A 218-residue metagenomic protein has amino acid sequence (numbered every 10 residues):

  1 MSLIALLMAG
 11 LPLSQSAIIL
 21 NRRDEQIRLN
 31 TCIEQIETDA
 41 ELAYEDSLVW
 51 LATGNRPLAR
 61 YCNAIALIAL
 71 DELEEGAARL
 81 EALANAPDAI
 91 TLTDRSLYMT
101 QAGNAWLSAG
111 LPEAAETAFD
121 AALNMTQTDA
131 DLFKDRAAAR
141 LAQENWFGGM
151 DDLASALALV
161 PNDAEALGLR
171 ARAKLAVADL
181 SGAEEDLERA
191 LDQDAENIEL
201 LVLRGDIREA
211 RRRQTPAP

Functional and structural regions predicted by a protein language model:
L7-C62, A77: N-terminal leader/linker segments that initiate helical-solenoid repeat arrays
E25, P57-L58, T91, S96 (+4 more regions): Helix-start (N-cap) detector for alpha-helical repeat units in TPR-like alpha-solenoids, especially tetratricopeptide
C32-I33, I65, N104, A138 (+2 more regions): Residue-level recognition of tetratricopeptide repeat
D39-L42, L73-R79, A109-A118, Q143-S155 (+2 more regions): Structural signature of tandem alpha-helical TPR/SEL1-like repeats, specifically the intra-repeat loop/turn
S47-W50, A82-L83, A121-A122, S155-A156 (+1 more regions): Canonical positions in the second alpha-helix
A52-T53, A86-I90, M125, L159 (+1 more regions): Structural marker of alpha-solenoid helical repeat scaffolds
